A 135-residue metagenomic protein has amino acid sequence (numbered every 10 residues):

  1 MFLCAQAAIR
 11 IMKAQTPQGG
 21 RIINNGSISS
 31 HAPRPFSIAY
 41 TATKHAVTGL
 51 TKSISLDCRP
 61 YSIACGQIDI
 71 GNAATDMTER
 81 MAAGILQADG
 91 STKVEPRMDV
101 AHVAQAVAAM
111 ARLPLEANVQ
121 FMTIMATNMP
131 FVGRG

Functional and structural regions predicted by a protein language model:
A5, T43: Active-site helix of classical SDR
A7-G19: A short helix-coil junction within the Rossmann-fold of NAD(P)-dependent oxidoreductases
R10, L56-R59: Alpha-helical segment proximal to the catalytic Tyr-Lys
R21, T48, C58-A73, N118-F121: Conserved Rossmann-fold SDR core element
S27: Residue(s) in the substrate-gating loop at a strand-loop-helix junction that position the organic substrate next
A32-I38, E95-P96: Active-site loop immediately N-terminal to the catalytic Tyr-X3-Lys motif of short-chain dehydrogenase/reductase
F36, D69-A82, G135: Short beta-loop-alpha junction of Rossmann-like oxidoreductase domains
Q67-I68, Q87-G133: C-terminal helical subdomain
